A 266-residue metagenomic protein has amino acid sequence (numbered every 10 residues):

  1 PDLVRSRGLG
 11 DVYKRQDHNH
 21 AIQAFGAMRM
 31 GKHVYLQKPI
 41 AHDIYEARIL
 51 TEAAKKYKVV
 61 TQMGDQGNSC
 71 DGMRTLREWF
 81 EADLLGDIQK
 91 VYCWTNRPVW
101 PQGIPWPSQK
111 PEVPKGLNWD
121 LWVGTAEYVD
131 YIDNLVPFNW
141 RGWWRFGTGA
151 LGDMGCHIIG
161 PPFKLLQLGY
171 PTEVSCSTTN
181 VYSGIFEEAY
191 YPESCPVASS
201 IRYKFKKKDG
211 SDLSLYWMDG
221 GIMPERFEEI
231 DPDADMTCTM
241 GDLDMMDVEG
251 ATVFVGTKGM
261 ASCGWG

Functional and structural regions predicted by a protein language model:
P1-Y13: Single conserved hydrophobic/aromatic residue that forms the stacking wall/gate of nucleotide- or nucleobase-binding
S6-R7, G67-C70, F80, P162: N-terminal Rossmann-like dinucleotide-binding module
S6-R7, I44-A47, A53-K55, M73 (+2 more regions): Active-site-proximal cap/loop segments of hydrolase catalytic domains
K14, H18, L50-A53, W79-A82 (+3 more regions): Structured segments of extracytoplasmic/periplasmic soluble domains in secreted or envelope-associated proteins
Q16-D17, A21-S69, D83: Beta-strand-loop-alpha-helix segment that lines the small-molecule cofactor/substrate pocket of alpha/beta enzymes
Q62-G67, F80, Y92-C93, G103: Alpha/beta-hydrolase
T75, D87, Y92-N96, P101-G142 (+2 more regions): Contiguous beta-strand/loop segments that form the cofactor/metal-binding neighborhood of enzyme cores
